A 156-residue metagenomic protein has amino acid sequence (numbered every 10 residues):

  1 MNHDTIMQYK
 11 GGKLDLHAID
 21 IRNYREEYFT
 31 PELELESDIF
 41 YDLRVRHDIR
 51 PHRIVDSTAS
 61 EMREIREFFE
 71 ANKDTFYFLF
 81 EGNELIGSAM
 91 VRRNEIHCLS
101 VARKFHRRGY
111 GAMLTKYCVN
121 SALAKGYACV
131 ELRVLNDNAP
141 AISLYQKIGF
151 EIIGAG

Functional and structural regions predicted by a protein language model:
M1-R25: Acyl-donor-binding surface of acyltransferase catalytic domains
M1-Y9, E131-V134, E151-G156: Conserved catalytic-core motifs of GNAT/GCN5-like acyltransferases
D20-H47: A short beta-loop-alpha structural element at the N-terminal edge of CoA-dependent acyl/N-acetyltransferase catalytic
R50-F80, L85-S88: Active-site rim helix/loop that mediates acceptor-substrate recognition in acyltransferases
L99-R107, L135: A short, internal acetyl-CoA/4′-phosphopantetheine-binding micro-motif in the GNAT/acyltransferase core
F105, G109-Y117: Conserved acetyl-CoA pyrophosphate-binding loop and the N-cap/start of the following alpha-helix in GNAT-like
A122-R133: Conserved GNAT acetyl-CoA-binding A-motif
L132-I142: Conserved beta-strand-loop-alpha-helix junction that forms the acyl-donor binding cleft
